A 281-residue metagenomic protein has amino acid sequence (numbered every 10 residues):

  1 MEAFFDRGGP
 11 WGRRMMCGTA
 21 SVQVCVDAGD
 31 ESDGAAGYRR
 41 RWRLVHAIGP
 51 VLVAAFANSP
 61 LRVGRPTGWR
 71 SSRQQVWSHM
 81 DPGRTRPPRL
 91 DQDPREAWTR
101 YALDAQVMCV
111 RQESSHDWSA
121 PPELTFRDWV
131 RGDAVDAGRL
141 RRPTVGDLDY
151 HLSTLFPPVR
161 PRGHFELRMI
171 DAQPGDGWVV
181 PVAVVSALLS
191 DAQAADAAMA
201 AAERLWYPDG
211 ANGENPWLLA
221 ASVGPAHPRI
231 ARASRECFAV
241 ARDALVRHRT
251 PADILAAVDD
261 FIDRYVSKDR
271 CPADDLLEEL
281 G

Functional and structural regions predicted by a protein language model:
M1-M15: Acidic, His- and aromatic-enriched active-site or binding-groove loops in soluble protein domains that engage sugars
F4, M16-A20, G29-A36: Active-site "lid/cap" and pocket-lining segments within catalytic core domains
F5, V26-D30, D171-Q173: Short, flexible loop/turn elements at secondary-structure junctions
C17-D27, P161-M169: Glycine-rich, often proline-containing surface loops adjacent to acidic residues and nearby aromatics that form
D33-R43, A47-G281: C-terminal accessory/tail domains of diverse enzymes
